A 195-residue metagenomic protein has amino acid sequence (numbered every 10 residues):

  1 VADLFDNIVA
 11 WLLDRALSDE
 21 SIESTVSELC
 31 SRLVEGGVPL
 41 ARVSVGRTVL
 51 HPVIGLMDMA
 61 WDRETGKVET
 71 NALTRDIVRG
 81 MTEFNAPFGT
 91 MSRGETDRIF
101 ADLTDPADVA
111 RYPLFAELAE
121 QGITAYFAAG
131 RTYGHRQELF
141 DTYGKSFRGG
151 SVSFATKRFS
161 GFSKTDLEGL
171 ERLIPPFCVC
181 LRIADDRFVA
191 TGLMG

Functional and structural regions predicted by a protein language model:
D6-D14, D19-V34, R111-A116, L167: Short amphipathic alpha-helical segments
S18-K67: Helix-loop-beta substructure at the N-terminus of cytosolic sensory domains that couple signal/ligand detection
V38-A41, P52, D108-Y112, A184: Regulatory and interdomain segments flanking nucleotide-handling catalytic cores in signaling/defense enzymes
S44-H51, T104-D108, G130-H135: Short, glycine/charge-rich beta-strand/loop segments that flank catalytic centers and engage negatively charged groups
T65-A129: Regulatory sensory and allosteric helical modules in signal-transduction proteins and certain transcription factors
G130-E171: Regulatory loop-to-helix N-cap segments in sensory/regulatory domains that couple ligand/signal detection
S151, E171-R182: Allosteric cytosolic regulatory segments
I183-G195: Signal-transducing coiled-coil/dimerization helices and immediately adjacent hinge/linker segments that couple sensory
